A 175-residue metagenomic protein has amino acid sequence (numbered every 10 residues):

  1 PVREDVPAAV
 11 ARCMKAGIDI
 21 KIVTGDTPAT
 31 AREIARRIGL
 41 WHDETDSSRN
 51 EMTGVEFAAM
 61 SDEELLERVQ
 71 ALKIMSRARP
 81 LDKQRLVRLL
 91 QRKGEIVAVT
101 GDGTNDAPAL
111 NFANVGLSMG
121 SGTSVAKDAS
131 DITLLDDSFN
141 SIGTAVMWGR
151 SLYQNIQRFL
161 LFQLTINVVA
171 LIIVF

Functional and structural regions predicted by a protein language model:
P1-R32, A59-E63: Signature of the cytosolic headpiece of P-type E1-E2 ATPases
P7-V10, T27-I38, L81-L86, G103-A113: Acidic, divalent-metal-coordinating active-site segment for phosphoryl/phosphodiester hydrolysis, typified by short
A16-G17, R92-G94, T104, N111-A113: Short loop/turn elements that form and flank the Walker-type P-loop nucleotide-binding site in RecA-like NTPase cores
I22, V97-A98, D102: Hydrophobic "anchor" residues on beta-strands that sit immediately upstream of conserved functional sites
G25, D102, S121: Cofactor-binding loop segments of dinucleotide-utilizing enzymes, especially the Rossmann-like FAD- and NAD(P)+-binding
I38, H42, D46-V99, A113 (+1 more regions): Membrane-embedded transport module
